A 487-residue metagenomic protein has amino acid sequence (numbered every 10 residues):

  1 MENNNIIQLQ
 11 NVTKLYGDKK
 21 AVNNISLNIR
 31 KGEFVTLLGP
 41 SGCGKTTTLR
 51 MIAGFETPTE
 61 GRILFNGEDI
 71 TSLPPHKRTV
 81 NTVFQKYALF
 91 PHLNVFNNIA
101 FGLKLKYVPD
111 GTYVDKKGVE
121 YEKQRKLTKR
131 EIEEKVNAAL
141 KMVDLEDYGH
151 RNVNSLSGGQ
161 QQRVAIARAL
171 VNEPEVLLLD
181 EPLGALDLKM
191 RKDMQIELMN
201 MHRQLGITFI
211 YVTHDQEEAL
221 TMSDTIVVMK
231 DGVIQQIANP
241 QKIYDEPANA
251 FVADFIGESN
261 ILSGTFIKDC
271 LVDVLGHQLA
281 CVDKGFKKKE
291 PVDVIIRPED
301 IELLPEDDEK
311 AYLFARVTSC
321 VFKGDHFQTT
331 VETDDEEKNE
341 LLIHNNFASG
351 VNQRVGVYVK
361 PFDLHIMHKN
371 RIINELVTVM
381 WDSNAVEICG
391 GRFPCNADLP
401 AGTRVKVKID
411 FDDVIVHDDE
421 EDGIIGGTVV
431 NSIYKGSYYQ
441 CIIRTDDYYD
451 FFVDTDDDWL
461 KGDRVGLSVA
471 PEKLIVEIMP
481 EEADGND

Functional and structural regions predicted by a protein language model:
Q8, N28, L64, Y358 (+1 more regions): ABC ATPase nucleotide-binding domain
L38-P40: The feature captures the beta-strand-to-loop junction immediately N-terminal to the Walker
A53: Helix-to-loop junction immediately C-terminal to a conserved catalytic motif
G61-D69: Conserved ABC transporter NBD signature motif
T79-N81, Q85, L89, N94-F251: ABC ATPase nucleotide-binding domains
R203, T208, T213-H277, D363-I388: Internal alpha/beta loop-helix hairpins
D273-C320, N346-S432, D457-D487: Glycine/charge-rich catalytic "coupling/switch" loops of P-loop NTPases
